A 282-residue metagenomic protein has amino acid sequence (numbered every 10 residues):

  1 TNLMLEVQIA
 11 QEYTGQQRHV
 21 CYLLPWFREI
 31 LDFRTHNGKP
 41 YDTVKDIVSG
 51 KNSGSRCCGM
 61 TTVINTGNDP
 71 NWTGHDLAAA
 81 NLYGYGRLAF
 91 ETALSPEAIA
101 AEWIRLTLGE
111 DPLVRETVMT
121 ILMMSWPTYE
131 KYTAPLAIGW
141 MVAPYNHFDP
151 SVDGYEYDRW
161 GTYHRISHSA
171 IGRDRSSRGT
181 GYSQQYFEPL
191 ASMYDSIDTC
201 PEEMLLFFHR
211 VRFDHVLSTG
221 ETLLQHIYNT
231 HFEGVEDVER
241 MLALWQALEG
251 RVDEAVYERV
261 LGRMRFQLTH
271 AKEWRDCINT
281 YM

Functional and structural regions predicted by a protein language model:
T1-T66: Active-site capping/gating regions of soluble enzymes
K39-M282: Catalytic domains of carbohydrate-active enzymes that cleave complex glycans
